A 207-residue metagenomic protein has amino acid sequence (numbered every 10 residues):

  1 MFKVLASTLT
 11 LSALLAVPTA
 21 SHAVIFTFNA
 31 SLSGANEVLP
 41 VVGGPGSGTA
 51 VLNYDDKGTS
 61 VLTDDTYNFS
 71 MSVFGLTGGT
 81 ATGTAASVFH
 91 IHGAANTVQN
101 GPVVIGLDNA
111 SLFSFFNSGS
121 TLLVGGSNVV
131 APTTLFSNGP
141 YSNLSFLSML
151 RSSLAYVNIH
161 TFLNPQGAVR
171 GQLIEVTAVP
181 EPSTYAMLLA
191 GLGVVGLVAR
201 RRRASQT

Functional and structural regions predicted by a protein language model:
M1-T8: Bacterial N-terminal signal peptides that target proteins for export
T8-A16: Bacterial N-terminal signal peptides
V17-A23: Sec/Tat signal peptide C-region and signal peptidase I cleavage site
A23, A199-R202: Short A/G/S/P-biased low-complexity tracts
V24-A178: Mature extracellular "passenger" or substrate-interacting domains of secreted, surface-exposed proteins
E181-R200: A short, hydrophobic C-terminal helix/tail in secreted or cell-surface proteins
R203-T207: Short, charged juxtamembrane terminal tails flanking transmembrane helices
